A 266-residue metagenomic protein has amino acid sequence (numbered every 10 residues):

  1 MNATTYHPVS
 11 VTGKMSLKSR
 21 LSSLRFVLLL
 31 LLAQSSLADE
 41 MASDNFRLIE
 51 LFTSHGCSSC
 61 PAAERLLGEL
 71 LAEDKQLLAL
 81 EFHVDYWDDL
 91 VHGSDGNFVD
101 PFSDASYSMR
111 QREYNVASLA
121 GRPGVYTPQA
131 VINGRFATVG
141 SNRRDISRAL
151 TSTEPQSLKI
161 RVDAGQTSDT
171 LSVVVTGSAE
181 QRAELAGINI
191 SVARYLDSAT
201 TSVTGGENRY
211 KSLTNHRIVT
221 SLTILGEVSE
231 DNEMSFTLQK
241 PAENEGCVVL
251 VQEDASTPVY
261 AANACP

Functional and structural regions predicted by a protein language model:
A3-F26: Bacterial N-terminal signal peptides that target proteins for export
L29-L30: Cleavable N-terminal signal peptides of Sec/SRP-targeted secreted and luminal proteins
A33-S35: N-terminal signal peptide c-region/cleavage motif recognized by signal peptidases
M41-E73, L77-V84, D89: Local sequence-structure signature of Cys/Sec-based thiol-disulfide redox active-site neighborhoods
R65-L66, S94-G96, D145-I146: Short, glycine/charged-enriched secondary-structure capping and boundary segments
Q76-M109: Thiol-based oxidoreductase modules, predominantly thioredoxin-like and allied folds used for disulfide exchange
F98-T127, R135-P266: Short, conserved sequence motifs used for protein processing/export or organelle targeting and for catalysis
